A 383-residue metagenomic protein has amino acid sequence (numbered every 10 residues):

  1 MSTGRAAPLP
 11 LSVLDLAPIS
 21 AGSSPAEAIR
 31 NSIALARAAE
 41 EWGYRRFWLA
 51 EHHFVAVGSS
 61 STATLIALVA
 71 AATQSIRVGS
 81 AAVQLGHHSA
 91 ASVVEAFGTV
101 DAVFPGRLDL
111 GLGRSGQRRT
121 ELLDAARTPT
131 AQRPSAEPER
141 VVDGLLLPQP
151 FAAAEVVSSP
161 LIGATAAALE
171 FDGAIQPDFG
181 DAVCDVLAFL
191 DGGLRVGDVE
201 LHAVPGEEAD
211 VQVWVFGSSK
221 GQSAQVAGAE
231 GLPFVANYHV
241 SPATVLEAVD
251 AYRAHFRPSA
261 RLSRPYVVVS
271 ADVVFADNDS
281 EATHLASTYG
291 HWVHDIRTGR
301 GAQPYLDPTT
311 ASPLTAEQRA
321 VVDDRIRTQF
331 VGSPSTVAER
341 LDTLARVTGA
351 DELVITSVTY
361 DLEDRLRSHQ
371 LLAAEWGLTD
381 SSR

Functional and structural regions predicted by a protein language model:
M1-V78: N-terminal beta1-alpha1-beta2 module of alpha/beta enzyme domains
S2-A7, T130-V204, A243-T348, D380-R383: An alpha-helical appendage that flanks or caps ligand/catalytic pockets
L11, A39, G43, E51 (+6 more regions): Conserved, mostly hydrophobic/aromatic
L11-D15, F47-L49, R77-A81, L108-L112 (+4 more regions): Hydrophobic faces of well-ordered beta-strands that scaffold small-molecule active sites in alpha/beta enzyme cores
D15-R30, S60, A82-A91, E207-S219 (+2 more regions): Active-site mouth loops of central-metabolism enzymes
A26-A38, S218-Q225, P334-T343: Short, acidic/polar
S89-E137: A generic, well-ordered mixed alpha/beta core segment in the N-terminal half of proteins
Q222-A243: A conserved active-site cap/scaffold subdomain adjacent to cofactor or substrate pockets
